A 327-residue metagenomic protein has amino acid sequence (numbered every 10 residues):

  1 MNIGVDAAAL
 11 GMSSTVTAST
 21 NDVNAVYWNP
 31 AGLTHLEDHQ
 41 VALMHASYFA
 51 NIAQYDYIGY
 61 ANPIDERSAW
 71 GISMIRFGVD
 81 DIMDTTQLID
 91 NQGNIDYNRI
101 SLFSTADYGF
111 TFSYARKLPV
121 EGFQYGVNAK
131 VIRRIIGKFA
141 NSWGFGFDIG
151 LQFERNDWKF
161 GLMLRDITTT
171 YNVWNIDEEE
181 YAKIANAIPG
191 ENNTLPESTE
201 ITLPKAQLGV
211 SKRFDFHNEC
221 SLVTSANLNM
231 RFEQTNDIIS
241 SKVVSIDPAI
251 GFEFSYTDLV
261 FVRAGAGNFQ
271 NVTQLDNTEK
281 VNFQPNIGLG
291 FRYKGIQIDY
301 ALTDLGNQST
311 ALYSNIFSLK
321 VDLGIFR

Functional and structural regions predicted by a protein language model:
M1-R327: Subset of outer-membrane beta-barrel
